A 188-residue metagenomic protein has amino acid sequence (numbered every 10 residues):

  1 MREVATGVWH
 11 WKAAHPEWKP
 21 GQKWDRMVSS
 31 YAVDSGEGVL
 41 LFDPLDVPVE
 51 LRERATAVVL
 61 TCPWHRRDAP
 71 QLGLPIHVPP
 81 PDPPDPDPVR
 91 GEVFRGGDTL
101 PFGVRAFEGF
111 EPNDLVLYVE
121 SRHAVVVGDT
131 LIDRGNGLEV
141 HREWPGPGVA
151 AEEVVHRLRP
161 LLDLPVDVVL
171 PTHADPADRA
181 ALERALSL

Functional and structural regions predicted by a protein language model:
R2, T6, A13-P16, G38-L41 (+1 more regions): Metallo-beta-lactamase
V8-P20, G97-V104: Short Pro/Gly-enriched beta-strand edge/turn motifs at strand-loop
H10, P16-A57: Pre-active-site segment of Zn-dependent metallo-hydrolases
G21, L45-L100: Active-site HxH/HxHxD metal-binding segment of metal-dependent hydrolases
R26-S29, P44-E50, W64-A69, P112-D114 (+1 more regions): A generic local structural motif
G36-E37, R52-T56, L72-P75, F102 (+2 more regions): Short glycine/proline-enriched coil/turn segments at helix->beta-strand junctions
V89-E120: A contiguous pocket-lining binding segment that forms or flanks enzyme active sites
